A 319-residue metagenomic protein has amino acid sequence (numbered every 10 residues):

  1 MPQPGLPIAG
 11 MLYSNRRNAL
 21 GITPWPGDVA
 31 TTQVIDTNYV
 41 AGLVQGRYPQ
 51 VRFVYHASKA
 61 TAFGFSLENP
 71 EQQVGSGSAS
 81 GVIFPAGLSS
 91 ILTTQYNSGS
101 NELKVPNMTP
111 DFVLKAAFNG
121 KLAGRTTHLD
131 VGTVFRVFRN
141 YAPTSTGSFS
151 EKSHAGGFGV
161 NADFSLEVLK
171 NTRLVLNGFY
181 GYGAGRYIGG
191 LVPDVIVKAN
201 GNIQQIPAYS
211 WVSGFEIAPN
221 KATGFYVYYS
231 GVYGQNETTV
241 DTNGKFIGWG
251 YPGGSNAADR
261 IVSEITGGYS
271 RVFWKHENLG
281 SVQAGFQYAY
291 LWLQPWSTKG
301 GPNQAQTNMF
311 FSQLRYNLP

Functional and structural regions predicted by a protein language model:
M1-A79, M108-V113, A117-R125, S165-V168 (+2 more regions): Outer membrane beta-barrel
M1-I8, V51-Y55, L114-F118, V160-L166 (+4 more regions): Residues on the lipid-exposed face of transmembrane beta-strands in outer-membrane beta-barrel proteins
P2, Q45-P49, M108-F112, K152-V160 (+3 more regions): Residues that define the transmembrane beta-barrel architecture of outer-membrane proteins
G10, N15-A19, L67-E71, G120 (+6 more regions): Transmembrane beta-strands of outer-membrane beta-barrel pores
M11-Y13, K59-F65, L114, T127-V131 (+6 more regions): Transmembrane beta-strands of outer-membrane beta-barrel proteins
A79-G99, V240-N256: Surface-exposed intrinsically disordered loops and tails
L122-G267: Detector for outer-membrane/organellar transmembrane beta-barrel domains, recognizing the amphipathic beta-strand
F273-P319: Predominantly the C-terminal beta-signal and adjacent terminal strand-loop region of outer-membrane beta-barrel
